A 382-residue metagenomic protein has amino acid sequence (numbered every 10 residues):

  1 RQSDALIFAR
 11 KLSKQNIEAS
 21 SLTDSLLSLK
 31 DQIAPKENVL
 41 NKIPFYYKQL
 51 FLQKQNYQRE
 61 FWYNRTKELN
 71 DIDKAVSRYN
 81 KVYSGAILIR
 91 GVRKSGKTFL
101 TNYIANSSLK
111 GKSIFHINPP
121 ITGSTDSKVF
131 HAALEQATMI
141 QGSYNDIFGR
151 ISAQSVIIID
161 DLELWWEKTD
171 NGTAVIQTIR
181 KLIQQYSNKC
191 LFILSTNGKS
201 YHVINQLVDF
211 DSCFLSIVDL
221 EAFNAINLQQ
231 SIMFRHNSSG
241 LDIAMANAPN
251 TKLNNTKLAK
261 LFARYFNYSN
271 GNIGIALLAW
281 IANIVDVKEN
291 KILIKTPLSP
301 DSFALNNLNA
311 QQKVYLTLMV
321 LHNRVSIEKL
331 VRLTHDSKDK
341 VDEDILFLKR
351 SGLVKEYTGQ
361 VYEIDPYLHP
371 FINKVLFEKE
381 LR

Functional and structural regions predicted by a protein language model:
R1-R78, F377-R382: A short, basic N-terminal segment
K81-N102: Walker A/P-loop nucleotide-binding motif
S107-A137: AAA+/P-loop NTPase substrate/partner-engagement loops
I147-F210: Conserved Walker B catalytic segment
Q206-A222: A short helix-turn-beta junction within AAA+ P-loop NTPase domains corresponding to the substrate/partner-engaging
D219-L258: Conserved small helical "lid"/interfacial subdomain of P-loop NTPases
F262-A263, L277-K340: Winged-helix-like regulatory helical subdomains adjacent to P-loop NTPase cores
H335-S351, E356: Short amphipathic alpha-helical interaction segments
